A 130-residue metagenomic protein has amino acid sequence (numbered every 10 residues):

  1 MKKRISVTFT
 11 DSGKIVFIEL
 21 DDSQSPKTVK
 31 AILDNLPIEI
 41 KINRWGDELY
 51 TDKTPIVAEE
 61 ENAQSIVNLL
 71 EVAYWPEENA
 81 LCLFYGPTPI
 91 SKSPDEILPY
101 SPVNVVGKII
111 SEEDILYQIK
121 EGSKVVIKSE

Functional and structural regions predicted by a protein language model:
M1-I15: Eukaryote-biased recognition of intrinsically disordered, low-complexity regulatory segments
I18, D22-E130: Glycine-rich active-site loops that engage anionic ligands at enzyme catalytic sites
